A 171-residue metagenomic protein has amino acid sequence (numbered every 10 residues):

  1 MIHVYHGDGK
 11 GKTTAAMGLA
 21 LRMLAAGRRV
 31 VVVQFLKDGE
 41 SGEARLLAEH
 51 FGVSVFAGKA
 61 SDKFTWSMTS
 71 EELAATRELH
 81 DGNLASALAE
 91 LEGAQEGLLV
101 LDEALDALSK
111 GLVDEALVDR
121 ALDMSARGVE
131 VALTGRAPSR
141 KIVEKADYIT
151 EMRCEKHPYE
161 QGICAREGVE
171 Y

Functional and structural regions predicted by a protein language model:
I2-E90: Conserved P-loop
T13, V100, A146: Conserved RecA-like P-loop NTPase ATPase core
K59-A60, L101-A104: Short loop/turn segments at strand-loop or loop-helix junctions that form parts of catalytic or ligand-binding pockets
A89-E92, A104-Y171: Replace "adjacent to P-loop NTPase cores in ATP/GTP-dependent enzymes" with "adjacent to NTP-binding cores
A94-G97: Short acidic/histidine-rich motifs immediately flanking catalytic phosphotransfer sites in two-component signaling
